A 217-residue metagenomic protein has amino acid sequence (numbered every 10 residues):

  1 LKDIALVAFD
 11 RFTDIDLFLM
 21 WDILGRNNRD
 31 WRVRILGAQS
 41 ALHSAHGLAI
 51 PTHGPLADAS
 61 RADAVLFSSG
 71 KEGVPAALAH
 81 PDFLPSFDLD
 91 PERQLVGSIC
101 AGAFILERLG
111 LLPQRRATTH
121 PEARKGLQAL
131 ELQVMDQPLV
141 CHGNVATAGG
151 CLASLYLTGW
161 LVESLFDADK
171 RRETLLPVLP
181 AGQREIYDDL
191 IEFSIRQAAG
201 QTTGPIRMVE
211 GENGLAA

Functional and structural regions predicted by a protein language model:
L1-V96, A103-R108, G126, L130 (+2 more regions): Extended, subdomain-level signal for the structured scaffold at the beginning of enzyme domains
A8, T119, G149: Small/polar loops that bind or transfer phosphate-bearing groups
A8-F9, L111-L112, A146: A generic structural signal for short
L56, T119, V140: Residue-level "edge-of-site" marker
G73-A76, P113, T147: Short, surface-exposed loop/turn motifs that are enriched in glycine and acidic residues and include a nearby proline
V96-G97, T118, M135, A146: Structural detector of well-ordered beta-strand residues that form the stable sheet scaffold of enzyme domains
P113-P121, V134-Q137: Short hydrophobic/aromatic-enriched beta-strand-loop microsegments
D136-T147, C151: Amphipathic alpha-helical segments enriched in hydrophobic/aromatic residues interleaved with Lys/Arg
